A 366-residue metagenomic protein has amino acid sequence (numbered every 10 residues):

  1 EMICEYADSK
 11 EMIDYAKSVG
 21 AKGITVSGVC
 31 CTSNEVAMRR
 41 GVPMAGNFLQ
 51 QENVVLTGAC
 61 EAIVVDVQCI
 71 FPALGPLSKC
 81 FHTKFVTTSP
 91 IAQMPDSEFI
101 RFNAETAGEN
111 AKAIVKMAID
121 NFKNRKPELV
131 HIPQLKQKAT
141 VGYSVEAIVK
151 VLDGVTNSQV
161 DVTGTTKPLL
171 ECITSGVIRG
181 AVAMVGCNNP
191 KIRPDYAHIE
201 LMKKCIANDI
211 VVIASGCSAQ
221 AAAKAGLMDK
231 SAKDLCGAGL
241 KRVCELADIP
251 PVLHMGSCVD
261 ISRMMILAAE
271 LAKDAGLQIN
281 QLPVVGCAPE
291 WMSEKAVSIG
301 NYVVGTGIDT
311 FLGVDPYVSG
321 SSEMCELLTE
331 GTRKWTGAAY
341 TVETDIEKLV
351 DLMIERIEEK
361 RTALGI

Functional and structural regions predicted by a protein language model:
E1-I366: Anaerobic metallocofactor- and corrinoid-dependent redox/one-carbon enzyme cores, especially those from methanogenesis
